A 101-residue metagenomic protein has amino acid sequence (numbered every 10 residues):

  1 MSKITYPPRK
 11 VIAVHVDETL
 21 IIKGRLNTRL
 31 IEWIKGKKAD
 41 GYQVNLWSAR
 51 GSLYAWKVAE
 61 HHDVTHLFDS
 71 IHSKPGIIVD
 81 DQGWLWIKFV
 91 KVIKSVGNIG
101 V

Functional and structural regions predicted by a protein language model:
M1-V101: HAD-like aspartate-dependent phosphatase fold
